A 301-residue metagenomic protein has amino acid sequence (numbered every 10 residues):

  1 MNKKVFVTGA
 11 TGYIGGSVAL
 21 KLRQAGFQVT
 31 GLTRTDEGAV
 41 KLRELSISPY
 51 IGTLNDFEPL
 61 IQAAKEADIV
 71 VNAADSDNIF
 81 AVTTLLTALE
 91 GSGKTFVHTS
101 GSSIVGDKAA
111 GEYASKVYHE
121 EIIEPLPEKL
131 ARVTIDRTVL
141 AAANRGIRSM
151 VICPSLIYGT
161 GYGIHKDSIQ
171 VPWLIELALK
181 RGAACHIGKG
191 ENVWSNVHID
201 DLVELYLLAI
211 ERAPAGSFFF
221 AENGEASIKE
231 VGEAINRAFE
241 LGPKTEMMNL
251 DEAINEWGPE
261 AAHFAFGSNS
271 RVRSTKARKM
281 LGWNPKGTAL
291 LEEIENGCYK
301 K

Functional and structural regions predicted by a protein language model:
K3-F27: N-terminal Rossmann NAD(P)H-binding glycine-rich loop of SDR-like oxidoreductase domains
T8, Q28, T83-R137, M150: Conserved Rossmann-fold NAD(P)-dependent oxidoreductase catalytic core, especially the SDR/UDP-sugar
G31-E90: NAD(P)H-binding glycine-rich loop region in Rossmannoid oxidoreductase-like domains and their noncatalytic homologs
R137-Y162: Conserved beta-loop-beta element that borders a ligand/cofactor-binding pocket
G159-P172, L208-F219: Glycine/proline-rich active-site loop of Rossmann-fold NAD(P)-dependent oxidoreductases
W173-V197, L205: A conserved pocket-lining segment of Rossmann-fold NAD(P)-dependent short-chain dehydrogenase/reductase
L205-A261: Mid/C-terminal beta-alpha module of Rossmann-like enzyme folds, strongest in SDR-family dehydrogenases/epimerases
G287-K301: Amphipathic terminal alpha-helices
